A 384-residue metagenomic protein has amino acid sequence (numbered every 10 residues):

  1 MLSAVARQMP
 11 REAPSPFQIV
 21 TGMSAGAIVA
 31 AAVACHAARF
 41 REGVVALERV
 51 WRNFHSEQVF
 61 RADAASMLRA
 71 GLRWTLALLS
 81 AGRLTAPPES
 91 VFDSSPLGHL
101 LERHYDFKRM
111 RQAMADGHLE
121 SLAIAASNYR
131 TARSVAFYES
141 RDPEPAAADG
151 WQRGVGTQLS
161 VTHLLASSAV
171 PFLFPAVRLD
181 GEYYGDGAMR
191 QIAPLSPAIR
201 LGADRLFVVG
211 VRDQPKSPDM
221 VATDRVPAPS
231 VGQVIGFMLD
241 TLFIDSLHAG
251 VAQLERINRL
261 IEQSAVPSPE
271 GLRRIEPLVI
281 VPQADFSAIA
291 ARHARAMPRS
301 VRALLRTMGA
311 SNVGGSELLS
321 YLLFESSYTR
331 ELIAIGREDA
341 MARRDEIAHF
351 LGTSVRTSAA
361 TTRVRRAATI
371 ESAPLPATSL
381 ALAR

Functional and structural regions predicted by a protein language model:
M1-V91, S95, H99-L101, S140-R153 (+5 more regions): Patatin-like phospholipase
R11-P16, A113-E120, P269-R274: Short helix-terminating capping/connector loops at secondary-structure junctions
Q18-S24, S121-A126, P277-V281: Extended hydrophobic secondary-structure segments that form protein cores and membrane-embedded regions
P88, L101, Q263-R384: C-terminal helical/tail subdomains of lipid-metabolizing enzymes
P88-A126, V135: Active-site periphery "cap/insert" segments of enzyme catalytic domains
K108-R109, R190-L195, I257-P267: Glycine-rich, charged/polar anion/phosphate-binding loops that engage phosphate groups from diverse ligands
A115-V209, Q214-L239, G314-L323: Active-site gating loop/helix substructures
M220-R259, S300-A303: Acidic, Ser/Thr-rich peripheral helices and adjacent loops at domain boundaries
